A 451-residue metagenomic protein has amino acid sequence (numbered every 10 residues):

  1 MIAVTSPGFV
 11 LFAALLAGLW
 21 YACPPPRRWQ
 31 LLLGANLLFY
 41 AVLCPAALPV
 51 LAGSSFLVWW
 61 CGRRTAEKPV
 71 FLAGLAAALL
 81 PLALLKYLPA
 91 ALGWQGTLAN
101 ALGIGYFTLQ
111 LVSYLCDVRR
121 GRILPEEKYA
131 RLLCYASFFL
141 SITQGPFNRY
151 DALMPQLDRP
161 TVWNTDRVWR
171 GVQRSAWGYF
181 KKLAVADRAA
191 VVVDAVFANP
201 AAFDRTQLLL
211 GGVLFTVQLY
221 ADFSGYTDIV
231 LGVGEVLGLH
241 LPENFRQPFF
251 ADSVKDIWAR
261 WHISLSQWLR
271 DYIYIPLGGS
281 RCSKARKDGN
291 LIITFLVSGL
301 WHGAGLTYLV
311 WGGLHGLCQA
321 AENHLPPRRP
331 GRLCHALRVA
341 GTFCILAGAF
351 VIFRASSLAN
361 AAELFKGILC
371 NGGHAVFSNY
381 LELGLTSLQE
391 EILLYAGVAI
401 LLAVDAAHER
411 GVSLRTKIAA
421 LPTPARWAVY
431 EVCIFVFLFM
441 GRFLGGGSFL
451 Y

Functional and structural regions predicted by a protein language model:
M1-Y451: Membrane-embedded transmembrane alpha-helical bundles that form the catalytic cores of multi-pass lipid-modifying
